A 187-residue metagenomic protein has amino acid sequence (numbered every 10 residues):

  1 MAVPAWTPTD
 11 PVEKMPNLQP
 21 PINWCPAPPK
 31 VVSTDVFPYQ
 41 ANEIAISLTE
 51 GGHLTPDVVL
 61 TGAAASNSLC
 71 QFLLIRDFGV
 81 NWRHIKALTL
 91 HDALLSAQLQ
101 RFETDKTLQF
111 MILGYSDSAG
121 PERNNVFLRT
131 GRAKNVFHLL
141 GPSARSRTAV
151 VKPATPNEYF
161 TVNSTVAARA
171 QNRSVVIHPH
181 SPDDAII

Functional and structural regions predicted by a protein language model:
A2-F110, V166, H180-I187: Periplasmic peptidoglycan-binding/tethering modules of Gram-negative envelope proteins
L108-S118: Short glycine-rich, basic-tinged beta-strand/loop micro-motifs
S116-I187: Periplasmic OmpA-like peptidoglycan-binding domain that tethers envelope proteins to the cell wall
